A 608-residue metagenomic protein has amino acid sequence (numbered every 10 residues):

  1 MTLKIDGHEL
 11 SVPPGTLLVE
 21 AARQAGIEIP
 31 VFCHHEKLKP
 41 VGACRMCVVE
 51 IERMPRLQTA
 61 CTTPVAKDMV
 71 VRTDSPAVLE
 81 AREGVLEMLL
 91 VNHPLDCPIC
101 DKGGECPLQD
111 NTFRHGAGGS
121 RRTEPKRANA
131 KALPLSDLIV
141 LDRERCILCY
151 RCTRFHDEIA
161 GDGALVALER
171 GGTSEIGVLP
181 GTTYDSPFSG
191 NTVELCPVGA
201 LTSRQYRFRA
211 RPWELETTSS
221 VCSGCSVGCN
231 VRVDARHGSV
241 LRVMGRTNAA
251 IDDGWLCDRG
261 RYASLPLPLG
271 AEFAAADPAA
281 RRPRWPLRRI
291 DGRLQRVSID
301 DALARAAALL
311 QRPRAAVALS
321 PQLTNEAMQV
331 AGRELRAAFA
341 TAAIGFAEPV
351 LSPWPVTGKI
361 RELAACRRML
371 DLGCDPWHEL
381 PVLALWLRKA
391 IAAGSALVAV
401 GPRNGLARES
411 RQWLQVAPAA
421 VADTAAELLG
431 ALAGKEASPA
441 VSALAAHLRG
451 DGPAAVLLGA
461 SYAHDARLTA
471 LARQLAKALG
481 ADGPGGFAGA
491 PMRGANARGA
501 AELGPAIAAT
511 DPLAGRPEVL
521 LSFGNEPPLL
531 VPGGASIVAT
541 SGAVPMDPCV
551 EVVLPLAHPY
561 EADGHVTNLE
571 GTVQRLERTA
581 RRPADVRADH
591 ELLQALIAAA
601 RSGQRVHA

Functional and structural regions predicted by a protein language model:
M1-G15, R23, H35, E50-M54 (+4 more regions): N-terminal export/assembly segments and adjacent metallocofactor-ligating motifs of anaerobic energy-metabolism
L18-E52: A basic, amphipathic helix-loop patch mediating RNA/tRNA/ribosome contacts
R45, V231, G534: Residue-level detector of short, conserved catalytic/binding motifs and their immediate flanks
V48-M54, D185, S226, H558 (+1 more regions): Short, structured secondary-structure boundary patches
P278, A338, I344-A608: Non-catalytic alpha/beta scaffold blocks inside enzyme catalytic domains
